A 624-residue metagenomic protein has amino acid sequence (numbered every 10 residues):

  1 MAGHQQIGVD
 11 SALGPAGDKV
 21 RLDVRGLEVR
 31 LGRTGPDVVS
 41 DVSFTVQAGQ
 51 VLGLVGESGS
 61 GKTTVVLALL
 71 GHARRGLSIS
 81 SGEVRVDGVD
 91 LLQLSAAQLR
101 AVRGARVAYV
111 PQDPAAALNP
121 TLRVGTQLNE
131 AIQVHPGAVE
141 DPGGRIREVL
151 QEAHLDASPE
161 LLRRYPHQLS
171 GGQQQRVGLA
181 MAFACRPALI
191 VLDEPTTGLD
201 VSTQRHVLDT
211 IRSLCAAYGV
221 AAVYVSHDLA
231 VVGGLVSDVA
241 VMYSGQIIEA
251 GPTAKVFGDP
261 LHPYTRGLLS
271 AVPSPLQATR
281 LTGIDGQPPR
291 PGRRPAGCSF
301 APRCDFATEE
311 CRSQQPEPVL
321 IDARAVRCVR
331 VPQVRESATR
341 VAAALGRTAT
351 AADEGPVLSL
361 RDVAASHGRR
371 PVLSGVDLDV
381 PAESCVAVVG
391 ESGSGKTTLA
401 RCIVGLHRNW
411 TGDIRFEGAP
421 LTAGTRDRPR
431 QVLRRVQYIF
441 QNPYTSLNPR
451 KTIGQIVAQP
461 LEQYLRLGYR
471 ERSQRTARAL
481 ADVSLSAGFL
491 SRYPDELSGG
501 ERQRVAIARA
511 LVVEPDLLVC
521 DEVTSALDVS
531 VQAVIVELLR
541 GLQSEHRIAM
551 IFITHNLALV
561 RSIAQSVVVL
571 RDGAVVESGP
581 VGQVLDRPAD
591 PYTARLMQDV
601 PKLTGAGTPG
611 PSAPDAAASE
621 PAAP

Functional and structural regions predicted by a protein language model:
G14, D18, P159-L162, P252-V357 (+1 more regions): Short catalytic/signature loops enriched in Gly
E57, L199-T279, L527, V531-G605: P-loop NTP-binding/switch modules centered on Walker-like glycine-rich loops
L70, R74, V404: Helix-to-loop junction immediately C-terminal to a conserved catalytic motif
S78, L91-A108, V134, A254-P260 (+4 more regions): ABC ATPase NBD coupling module
S78-D90, G412-P420: Conserved ABC transporter NBD signature motif
D90, D141-E160, L269, E471-G488 (+1 more regions): Conserved ABC ATPase "signature" region
A184-A188, V512-D516: A short, proline-enriched helix->beta-strand linker immediately N-terminal to the Walker B motif in ABC-type P-loop
